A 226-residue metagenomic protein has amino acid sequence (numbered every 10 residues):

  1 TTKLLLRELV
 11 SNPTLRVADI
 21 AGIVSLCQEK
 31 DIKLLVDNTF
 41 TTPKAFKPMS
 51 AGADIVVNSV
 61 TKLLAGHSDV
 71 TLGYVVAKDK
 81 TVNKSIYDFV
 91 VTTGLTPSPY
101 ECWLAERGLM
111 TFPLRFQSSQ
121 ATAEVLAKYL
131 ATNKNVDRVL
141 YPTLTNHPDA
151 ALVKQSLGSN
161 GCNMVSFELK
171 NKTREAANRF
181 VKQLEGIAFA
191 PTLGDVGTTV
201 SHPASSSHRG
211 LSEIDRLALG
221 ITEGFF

Functional and structural regions predicted by a protein language model:
T1-N135, L140: Conserved PLP-enzyme active-site core in the AAT-like
R138-F226: Conserved C-terminal alpha-helix-loop-beta "cap" of PLP-dependent enzymes that closes/shapes the active-site mouth
